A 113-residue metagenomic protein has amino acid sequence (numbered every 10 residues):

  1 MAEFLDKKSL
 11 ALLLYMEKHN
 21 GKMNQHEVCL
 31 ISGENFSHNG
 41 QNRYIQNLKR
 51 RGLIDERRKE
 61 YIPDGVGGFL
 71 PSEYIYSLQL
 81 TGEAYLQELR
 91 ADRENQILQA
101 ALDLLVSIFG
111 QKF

Functional and structural regions predicted by a protein language model:
M1-Y15, H19: Short alpha-helical segments that sit at the start of domains
E3-D6, E34-R58, L70-E73: Short amphipathic alpha-helical interaction segments
K7-K8, M23, S77: Alpha-helix N-cap/N′ positions at the starts of helices
M16-H19, L48, L89: Generic structural signal for hydrophobic core residues of well-folded globular domains
G21-S32: Short acidic, hydrophobic short linear motifs in intrinsically disordered regions
Y61-G67: Short, charge-rich, low-complexity interaction segments located in flexible loops at or near secondary-structure
G68-A101: Short, amphipathic alpha-helical interaction segments positioned at domain boundaries
N95-F113: Hydrophobic, helix-forming membrane-interacting segments
